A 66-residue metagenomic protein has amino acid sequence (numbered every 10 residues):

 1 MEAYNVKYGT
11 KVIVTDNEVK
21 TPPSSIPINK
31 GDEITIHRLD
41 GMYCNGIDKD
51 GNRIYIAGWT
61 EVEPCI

Functional and structural regions predicted by a protein language model:
M1, Y43-I66: Intrinsically disordered, low-complexity, charged/polar segments
M1-V6, P23-P27: Short, surface-exposed secondary-structure edge patches
K11-K30: Beta-loop motif signature
V12, N17, I36-H37, K49 (+1 more regions): Serine/threonine-rich, low-complexity intrinsically disordered segments
S24-M42, D48-N52: Short, compositionally biased
